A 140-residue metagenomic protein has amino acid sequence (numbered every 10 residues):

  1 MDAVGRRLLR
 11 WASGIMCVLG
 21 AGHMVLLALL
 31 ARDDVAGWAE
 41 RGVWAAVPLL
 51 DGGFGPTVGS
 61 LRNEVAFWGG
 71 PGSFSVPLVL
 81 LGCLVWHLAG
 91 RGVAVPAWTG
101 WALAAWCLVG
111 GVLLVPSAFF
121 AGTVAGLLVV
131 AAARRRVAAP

Functional and structural regions predicted by a protein language model:
D2, R135-P140: Short, charged juxtamembrane terminal tails flanking transmembrane helices
D2, V79-V95: Juxtamembrane helix-break-helix junctions at the cytosolic face of small multi-pass alpha-helical membrane proteins
R7-A36: N-terminal signal-anchor transmembrane alpha helix
D34-A46: Juxtamembrane non-transmembrane "cap" segments at the membrane-aqueous interface of multi-pass membrane proteins
P48-V65: Juxtamembrane membrane-water interface segments that cap and precede transmembrane helices
S60-P77: Individual transmembrane alpha-helix segments
R91-V130: Hydrophobic alpha-helical transmembrane segments of integral membrane proteins
